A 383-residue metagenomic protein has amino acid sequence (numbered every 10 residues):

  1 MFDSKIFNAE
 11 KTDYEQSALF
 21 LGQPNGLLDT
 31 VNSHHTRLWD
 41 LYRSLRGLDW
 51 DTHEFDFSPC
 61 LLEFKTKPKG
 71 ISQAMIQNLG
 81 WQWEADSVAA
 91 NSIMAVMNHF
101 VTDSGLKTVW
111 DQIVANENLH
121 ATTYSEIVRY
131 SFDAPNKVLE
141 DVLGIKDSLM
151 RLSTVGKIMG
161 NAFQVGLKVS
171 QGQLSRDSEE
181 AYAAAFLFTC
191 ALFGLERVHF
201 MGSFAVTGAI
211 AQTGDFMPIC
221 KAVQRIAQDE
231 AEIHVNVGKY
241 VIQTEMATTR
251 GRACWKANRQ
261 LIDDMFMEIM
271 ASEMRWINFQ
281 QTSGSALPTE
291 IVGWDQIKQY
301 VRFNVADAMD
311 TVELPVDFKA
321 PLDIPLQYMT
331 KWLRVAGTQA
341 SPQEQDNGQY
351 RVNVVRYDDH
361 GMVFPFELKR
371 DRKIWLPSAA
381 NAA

Functional and structural regions predicted by a protein language model:
M1-A383: Non-heme di-metal
